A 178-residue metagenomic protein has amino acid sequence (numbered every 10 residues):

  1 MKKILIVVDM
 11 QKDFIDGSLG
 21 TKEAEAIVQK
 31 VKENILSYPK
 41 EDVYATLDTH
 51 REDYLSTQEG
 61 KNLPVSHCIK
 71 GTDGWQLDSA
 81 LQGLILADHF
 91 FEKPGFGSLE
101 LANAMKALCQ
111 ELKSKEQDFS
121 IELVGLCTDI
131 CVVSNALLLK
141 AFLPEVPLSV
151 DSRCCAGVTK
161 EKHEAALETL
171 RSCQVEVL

Functional and structural regions predicted by a protein language model:
M1-F90, E111, K115, S149 (+3 more regions): Active-site acidic carboxylates
V31-L36, V133-L143: Histidine-anchored nucleotide/phosphate-binding helix
I85, M105, C109, F142-L143: Active-site catalytic pocket residues across diverse enzymes, especially alpha/beta-hydrolases
E92-S134, A156-L178: Conserved N-terminal glycine/acidic-rich loop preference
L143-V146, V150: Acidic, Mg2+-coordinating phosphoryl-transfer loop and its flanking beta/alpha structural elements, shared across
